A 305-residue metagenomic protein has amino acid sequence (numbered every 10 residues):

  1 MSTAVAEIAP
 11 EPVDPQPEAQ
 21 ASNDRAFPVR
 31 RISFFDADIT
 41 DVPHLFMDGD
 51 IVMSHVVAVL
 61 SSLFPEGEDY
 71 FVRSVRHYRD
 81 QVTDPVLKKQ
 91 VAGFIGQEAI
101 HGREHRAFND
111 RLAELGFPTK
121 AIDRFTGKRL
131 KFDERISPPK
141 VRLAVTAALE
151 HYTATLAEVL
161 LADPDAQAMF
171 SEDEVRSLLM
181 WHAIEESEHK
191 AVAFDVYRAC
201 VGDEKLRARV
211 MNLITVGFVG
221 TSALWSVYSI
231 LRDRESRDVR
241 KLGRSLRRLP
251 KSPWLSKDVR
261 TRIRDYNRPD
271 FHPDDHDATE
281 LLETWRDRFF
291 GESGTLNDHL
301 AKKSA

Functional and structural regions predicted by a protein language model:
S2-A305: Non-heme di-metal
